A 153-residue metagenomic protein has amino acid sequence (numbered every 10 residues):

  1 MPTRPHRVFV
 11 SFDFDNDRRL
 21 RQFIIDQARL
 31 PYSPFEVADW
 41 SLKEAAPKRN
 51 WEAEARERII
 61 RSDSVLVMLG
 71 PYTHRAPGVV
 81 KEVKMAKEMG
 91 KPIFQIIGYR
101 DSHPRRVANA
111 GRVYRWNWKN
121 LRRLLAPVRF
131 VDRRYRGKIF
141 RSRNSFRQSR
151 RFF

Functional and structural regions predicted by a protein language model:
M1-R61, S145-F153: Conserved N-terminal substructure of TIR/SEFIR domains
R29-S33, M85-I93: Arginine/glycine-rich "motif VI" loop of SF2 helicases in the C-terminal RecA-like domain
S62-D63, A110: Short, well-ordered alpha-helix to beta-strand connector turns
P71-M89: Conserved TIR/SEFIR loop-to-helix hotspot centered on a Trp-containing motif with a nearby acidic residue
Y72, I93-H103: Short beta-alpha junction loops
R100-R115: Glycine-rich, charge-decorated loop segments at or immediately adjacent to ligand/cofactor-binding or catalytic sites
P127-F153: Charged phosphate-binding loop/patch that engages nucleotide di/tri-phosphates or the phosphate backbone of nucleic
